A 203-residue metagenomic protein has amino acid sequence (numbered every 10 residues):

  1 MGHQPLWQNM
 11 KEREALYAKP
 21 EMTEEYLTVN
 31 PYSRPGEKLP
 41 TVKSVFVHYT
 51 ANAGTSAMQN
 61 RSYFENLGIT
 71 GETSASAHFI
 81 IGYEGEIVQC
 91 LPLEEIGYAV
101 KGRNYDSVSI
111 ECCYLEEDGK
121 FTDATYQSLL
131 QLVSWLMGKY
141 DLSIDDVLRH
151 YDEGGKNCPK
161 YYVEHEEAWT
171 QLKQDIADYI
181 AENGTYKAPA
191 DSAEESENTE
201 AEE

Functional and structural regions predicted by a protein language model:
M1-E24, R34, L39, L115-E203: Basic/polar, cationic surfaces and motifs that engage anionic cell-wall and phosphate/carboxylate ligands
M1-K101: N-terminal catalytic cores of peptidoglycan-degrading enzymes
F46, S109-E111, L148: Soluble periplasmic/extracytoplasmic beta-strand elements of cell-envelope proteins
T50-A51, R103-E117: Cell-envelope and extracellular/periplasmic
S62-F64, I96-Y98, N104-S107, P159 (+3 more regions): General N-terminal targeting signals
